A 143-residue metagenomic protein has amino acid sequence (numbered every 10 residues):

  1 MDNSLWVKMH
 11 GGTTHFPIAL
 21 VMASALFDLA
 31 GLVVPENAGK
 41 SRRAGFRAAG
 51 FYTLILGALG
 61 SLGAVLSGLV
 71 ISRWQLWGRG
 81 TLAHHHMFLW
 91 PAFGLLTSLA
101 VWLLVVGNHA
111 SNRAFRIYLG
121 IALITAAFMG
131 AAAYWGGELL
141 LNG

Functional and structural regions predicted by a protein language model:
M1-G143: Polytopic transmembrane helical bundles with strong interfacial aromatic enrichment
